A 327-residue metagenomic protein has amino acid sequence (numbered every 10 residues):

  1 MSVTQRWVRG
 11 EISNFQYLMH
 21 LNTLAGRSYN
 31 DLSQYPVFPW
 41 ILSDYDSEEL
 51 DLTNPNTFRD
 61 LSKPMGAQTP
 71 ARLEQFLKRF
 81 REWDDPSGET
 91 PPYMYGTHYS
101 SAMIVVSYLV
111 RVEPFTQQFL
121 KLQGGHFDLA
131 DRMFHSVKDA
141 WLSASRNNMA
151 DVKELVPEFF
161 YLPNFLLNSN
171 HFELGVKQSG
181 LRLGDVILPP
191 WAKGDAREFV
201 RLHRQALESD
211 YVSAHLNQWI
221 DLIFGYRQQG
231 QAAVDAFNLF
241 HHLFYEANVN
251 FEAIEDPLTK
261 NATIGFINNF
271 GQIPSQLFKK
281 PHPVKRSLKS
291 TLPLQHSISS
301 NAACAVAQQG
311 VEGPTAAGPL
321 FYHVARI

Functional and structural regions predicted by a protein language model:
M1-A303: Long, non-catalytic protein-protein interaction scaffolds
T291-I327: Charge-patterned, phosphorylation-rich low-complexity C-terminal interaction regions of large eukaryotic proteins
